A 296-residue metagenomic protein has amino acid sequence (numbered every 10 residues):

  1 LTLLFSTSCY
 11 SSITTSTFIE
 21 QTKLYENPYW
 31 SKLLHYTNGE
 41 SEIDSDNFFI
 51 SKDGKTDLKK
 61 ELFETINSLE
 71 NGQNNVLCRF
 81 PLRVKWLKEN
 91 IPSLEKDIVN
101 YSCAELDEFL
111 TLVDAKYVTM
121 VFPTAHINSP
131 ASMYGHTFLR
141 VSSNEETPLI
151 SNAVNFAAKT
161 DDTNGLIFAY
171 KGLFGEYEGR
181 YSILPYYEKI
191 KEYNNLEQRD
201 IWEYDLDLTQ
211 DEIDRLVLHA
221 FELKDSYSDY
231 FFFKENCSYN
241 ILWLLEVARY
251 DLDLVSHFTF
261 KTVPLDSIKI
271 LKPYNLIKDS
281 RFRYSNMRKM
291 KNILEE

Functional and structural regions predicted by a protein language model:
L1-T7: Bacterial N-terminal signal peptides
C9-Y101, Y204, F221-E296: Activation targets extended, charge/polar-rich intrinsically disordered C-terminal tails
R83-M120, S132: Well-ordered mid-protein domain cores that form the structural environment of catalytic cofactors
F109-Y117, P130-S132, D207-A220: Active-site-adjacent bridging/hinge elements
D114-Q198: Glycine-rich catalytic cores of cysteine/serine-nucleophile enzymes that process amide/ester linkages in cell-envelope
P123-A125, S143-N144, F156-D161, D211 (+2 more regions): An acidic- and aromatic-residue-enriched active-site/binding cleft used to recognize and process polar
S143-P148, D211, V247-D253: Secondary-structure boundary elements
F168-S238, A248: N-terminal accessory/precursor segments of enzymes
